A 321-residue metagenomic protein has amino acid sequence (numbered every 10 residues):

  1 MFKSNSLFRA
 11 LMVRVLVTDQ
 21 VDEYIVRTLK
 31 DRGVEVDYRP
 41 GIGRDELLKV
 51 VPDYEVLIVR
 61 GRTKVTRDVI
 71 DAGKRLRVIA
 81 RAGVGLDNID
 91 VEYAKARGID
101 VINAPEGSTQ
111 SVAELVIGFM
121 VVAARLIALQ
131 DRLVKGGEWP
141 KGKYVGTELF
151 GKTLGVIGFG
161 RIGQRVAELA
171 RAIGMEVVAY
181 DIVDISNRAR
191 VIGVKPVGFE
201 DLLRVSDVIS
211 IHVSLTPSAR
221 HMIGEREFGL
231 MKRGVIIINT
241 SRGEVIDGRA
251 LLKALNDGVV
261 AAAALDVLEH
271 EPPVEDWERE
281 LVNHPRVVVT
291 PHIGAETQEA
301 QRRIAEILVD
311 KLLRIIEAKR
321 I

Functional and structural regions predicted by a protein language model:
S6-I102, R204, G224-L230: An N-terminal-biased, well-structured beta-alpha scaffold segment characteristic of Rossmann-like dinucleotide-binding
V13-L16, V21-Y24, V34-D37, T109-S111 (+10 more regions): Structural/interface elements that position substrates and couple domains in central-metabolism enzymes
Y24, G142-R233, R249: Rossmann-like dinucleotide/phosphate-binding beta-alpha-beta segment
E55-V56, V78, V208, I236 (+2 more regions): Short, Asp-centered acidic motifs that coordinate Mg2+ and/or phosphate in catalytic or ligand-binding sites
R62, V84, D207, V213-L215 (+2 more regions): Short glycine-/small-residue-rich Rossmann-like dinucleotide-binding loops
K64, G85-N88, G107-S108, R161 (+1 more regions): Residue-level detector of alpha-helix initiation sites
R97-I99, P105-T153, E168-A172: Phosphate-binding beta-alpha-beta segment of Rossmann-like dinucleotide-binding domains, i.e., the NAD(P)
E225, G234-I236, T240-I321: Rossmann-like dinucleotide-binding domain for NAD(H)/NADP(H)
